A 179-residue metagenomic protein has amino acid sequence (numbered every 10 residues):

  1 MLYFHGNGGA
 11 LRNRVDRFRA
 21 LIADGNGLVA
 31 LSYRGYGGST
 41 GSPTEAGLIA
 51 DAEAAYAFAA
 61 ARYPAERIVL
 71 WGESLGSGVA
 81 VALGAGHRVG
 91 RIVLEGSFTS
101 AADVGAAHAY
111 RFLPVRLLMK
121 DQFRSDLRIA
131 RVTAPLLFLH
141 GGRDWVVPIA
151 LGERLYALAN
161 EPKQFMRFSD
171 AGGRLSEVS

Functional and structural regions predicted by a protein language model:
M1-R62, E66, G84: Membrane-embedded segments
R17, S125, A134, P148-A157: Short alpha-helix in the alpha/beta-hydrolase fold that links the catalytic acid
S32, E95-G96, F168-S169: Alpha/beta-hydrolase-fold catalytic nucleophile elbow
A57-R111, K120: Primarily recognizes the serine-hydrolase "nucleophile elbow" in alpha/beta-hydrolase and SGNH/GDSL folds
L113-R128, T133-A134: Active-site nucleophile elbow and catalytic-triad environment of alpha/beta-hydrolase enzymes
R131-T133, L137-D144: Short beta-strand/loop motif that positions the catalytic acidic residue of the alpha/beta-hydrolase fold
G142-V147, G173-R174: Acidic catalytic loop of the alpha/beta-hydrolase fold
E153-A157, E161-S179: C-terminal catalytic histidine-bearing segment of alpha/beta-hydrolase fold enzymes
